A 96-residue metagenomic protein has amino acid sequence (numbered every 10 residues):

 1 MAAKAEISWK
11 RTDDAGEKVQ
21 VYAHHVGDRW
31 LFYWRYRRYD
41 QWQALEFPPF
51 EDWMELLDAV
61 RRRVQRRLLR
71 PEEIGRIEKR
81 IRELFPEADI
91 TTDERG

Functional and structural regions predicted by a protein language model:
M1-H25: Short, charged/polar N-terminal "headpieces" of proteins
Y22-Q41: Short beta-strand segments and strand-loop junctions that repeat across beta-rich extracellular domains
R35-G96: Mixed-charge, Lys/Arg-enriched low-complexity segments
